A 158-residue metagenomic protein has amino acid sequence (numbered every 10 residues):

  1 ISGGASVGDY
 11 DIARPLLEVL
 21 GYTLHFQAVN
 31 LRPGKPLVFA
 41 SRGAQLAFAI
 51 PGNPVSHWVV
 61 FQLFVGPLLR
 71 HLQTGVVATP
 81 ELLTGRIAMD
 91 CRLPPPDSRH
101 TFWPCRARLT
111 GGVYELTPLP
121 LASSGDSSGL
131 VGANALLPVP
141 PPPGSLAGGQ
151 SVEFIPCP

Functional and structural regions predicted by a protein language model:
I1-R14, T23, P51-G52: Glycine-rich beta-strand-to-loop/alpha-helix junction loops that act as flexible
L16-P158: Flexible glycine/proline-rich
